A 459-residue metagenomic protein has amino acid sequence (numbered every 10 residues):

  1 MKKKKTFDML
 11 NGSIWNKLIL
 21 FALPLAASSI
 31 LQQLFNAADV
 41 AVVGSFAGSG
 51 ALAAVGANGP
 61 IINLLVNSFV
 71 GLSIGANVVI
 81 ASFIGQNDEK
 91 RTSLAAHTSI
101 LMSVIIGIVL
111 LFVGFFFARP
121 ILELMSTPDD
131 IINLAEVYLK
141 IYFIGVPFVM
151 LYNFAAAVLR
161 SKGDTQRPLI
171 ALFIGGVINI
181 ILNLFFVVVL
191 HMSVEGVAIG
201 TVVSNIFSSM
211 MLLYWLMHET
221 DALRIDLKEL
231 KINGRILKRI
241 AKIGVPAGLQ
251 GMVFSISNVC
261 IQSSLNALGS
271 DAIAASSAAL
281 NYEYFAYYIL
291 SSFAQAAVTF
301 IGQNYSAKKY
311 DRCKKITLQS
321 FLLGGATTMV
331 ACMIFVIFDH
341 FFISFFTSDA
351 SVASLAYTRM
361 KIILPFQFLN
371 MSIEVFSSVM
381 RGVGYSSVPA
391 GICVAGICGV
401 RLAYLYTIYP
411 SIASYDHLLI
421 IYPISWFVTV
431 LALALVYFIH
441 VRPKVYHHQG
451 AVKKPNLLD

Functional and structural regions predicted by a protein language model:
M1-A22, I80-G145, V189-V245, I301-F366 (+1 more regions): Short alpha-helical transmembrane segments in multi-pass integral membrane proteins
N11, W15-L34, A38, I61-S68 (+7 more regions): Residue-level signal for short hydrophobic patches within transmembrane helices of multi-pass membrane transporters
L20-D39, I141, G175, S204-S208 (+3 more regions): Transmembrane helical elements of multi-pass membrane transporters/channels
I30, L34-A53, L122-D129, F185-M192 (+4 more regions): Helix-terminus/linker motif at the lipid-water interface of multi-pass membrane proteins
V40, S49-L52, E89, A118 (+6 more regions): Membrane-helix interface/capping residues of multi-pass secondary transporters
L52-F112, V149-P168, Q262, A275-D339 (+1 more regions): Small-residue-rich hydrophobic transmembrane alpha-helices
L64-N67, N179-N183, S208-L213, F285-Y288 (+3 more regions): Hydrophobic transmembrane alpha-helices of multi-pass small-molecule transporters
S73, I141-R160, P168-G176, V197-L212 (+4 more regions): Short runs within selected transmembrane alpha-helices of multi-pass transporters and secretion channels
